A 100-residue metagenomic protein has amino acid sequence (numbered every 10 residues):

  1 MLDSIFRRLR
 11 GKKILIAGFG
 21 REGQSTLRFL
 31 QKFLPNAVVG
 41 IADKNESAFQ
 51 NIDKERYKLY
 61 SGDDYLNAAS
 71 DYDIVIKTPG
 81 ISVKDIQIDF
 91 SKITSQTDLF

Functional and structural regions predicted by a protein language model:
M1-K13, A17-F100: Short, basic phosphate-binding NTP loop
